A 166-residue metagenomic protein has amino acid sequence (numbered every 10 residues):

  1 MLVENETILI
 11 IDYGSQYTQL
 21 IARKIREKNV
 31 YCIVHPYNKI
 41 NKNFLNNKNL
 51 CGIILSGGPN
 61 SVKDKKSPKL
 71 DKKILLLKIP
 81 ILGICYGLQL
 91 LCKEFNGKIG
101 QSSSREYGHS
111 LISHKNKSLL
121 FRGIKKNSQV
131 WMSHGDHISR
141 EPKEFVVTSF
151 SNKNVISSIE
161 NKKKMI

Functional and structural regions predicted by a protein language model:
M1-E6: Acidic, low-complexity intrinsically disordered tails
T7-K28: Short, charged N-terminal beta->alpha structural module
Q16, I40, Q89: Conserved Rossmann-like nucleotide-cofactor binding loop
R23-N29, N47-G123, Q129, G135 (+1 more regions): Cysteine-nucleophile active-site neighborhood
Y31-K39: A short beta-strand-loop structural module common to alpha/beta enzyme folds
K39-N49: Short amphipathic alpha-helix with an adjacent loop that forms part of the alpha/beta core around
E141-E144, F150-I166: A glycine-centered loop/beta-turn motif at secondary-structure junctions
